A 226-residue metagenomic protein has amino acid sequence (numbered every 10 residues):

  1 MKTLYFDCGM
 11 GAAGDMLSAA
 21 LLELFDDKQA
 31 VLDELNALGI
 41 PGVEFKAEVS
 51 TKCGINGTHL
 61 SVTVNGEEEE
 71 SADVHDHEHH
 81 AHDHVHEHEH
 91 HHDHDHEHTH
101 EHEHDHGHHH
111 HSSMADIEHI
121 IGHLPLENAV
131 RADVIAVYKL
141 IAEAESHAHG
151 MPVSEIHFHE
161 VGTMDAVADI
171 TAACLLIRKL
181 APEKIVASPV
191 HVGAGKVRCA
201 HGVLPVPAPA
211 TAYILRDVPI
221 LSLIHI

Functional and structural regions predicted by a protein language model:
M1-K2, A148-H159, H191-A194, R216-S222: Glycine/charged-rich beta-loop-alpha catalytic/anionic-binding loops adjacent to active sites
K2-F45: N-terminal phosphate-binding or glycine-rich loops at protein starts, especially the Walker A/P-loop of NTPases
F6-A19, F158-K179: Conserved phosphate/anionic-ligand binding catalytic regions in large, soluble enzymes, centered on
M10, A37-G39, G162-M164, P189-R198: Acidic, glycine-rich active-site loops and adjacent beta-strand->loop/helix elements that engage anionic groups
T58-H119: Histidine-centered metal-binding segments
A115-E160: Anion-binding (especially nucleotide phosphate/pyrophosphate-binding) glycine-rich loop and adjoining beta-alpha core
A173, A187, H191-V218: Active-site histidine-anchored catalytic micro-motif
I224-I226: Conserved small/polar residues in nucleotide/adenosyl-binding loops
